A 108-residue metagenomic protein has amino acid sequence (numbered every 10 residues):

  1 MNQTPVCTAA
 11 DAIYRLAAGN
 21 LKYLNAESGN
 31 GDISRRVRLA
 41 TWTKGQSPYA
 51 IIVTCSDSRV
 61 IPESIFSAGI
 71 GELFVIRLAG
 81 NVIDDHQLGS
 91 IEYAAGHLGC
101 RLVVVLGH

Functional and structural regions predicted by a protein language model:
N2-V82: Short, conserved "active-site rim" segments that organize catalytic pockets and cofactor/ligand binding
P62-I65, G71-H108: Active-site-adjacent betaalpha module
